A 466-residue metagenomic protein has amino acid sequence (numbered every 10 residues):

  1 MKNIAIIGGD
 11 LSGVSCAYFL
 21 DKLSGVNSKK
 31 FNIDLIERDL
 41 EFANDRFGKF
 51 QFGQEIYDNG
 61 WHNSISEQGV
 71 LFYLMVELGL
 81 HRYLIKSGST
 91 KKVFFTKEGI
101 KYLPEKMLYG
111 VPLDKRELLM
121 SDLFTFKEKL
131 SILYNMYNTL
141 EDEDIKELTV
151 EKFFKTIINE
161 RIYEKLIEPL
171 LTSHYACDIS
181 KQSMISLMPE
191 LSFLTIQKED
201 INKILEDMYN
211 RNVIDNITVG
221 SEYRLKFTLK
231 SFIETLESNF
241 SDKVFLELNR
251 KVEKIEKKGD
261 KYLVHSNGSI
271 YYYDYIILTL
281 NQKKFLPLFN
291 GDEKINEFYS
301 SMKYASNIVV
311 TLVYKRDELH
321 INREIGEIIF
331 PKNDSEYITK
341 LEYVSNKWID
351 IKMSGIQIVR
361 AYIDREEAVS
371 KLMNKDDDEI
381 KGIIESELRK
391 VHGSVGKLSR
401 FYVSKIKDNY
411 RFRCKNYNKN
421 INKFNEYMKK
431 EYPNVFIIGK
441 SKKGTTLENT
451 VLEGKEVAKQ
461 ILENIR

Functional and structural regions predicted by a protein language model:
M1-S12: Beta1/beta-strand and adjacent pyrophosphate-binding region of the FAD-binding site in flavoprotein oxidoreductases
S12, E41, K283: Conserved Rossmann-like nucleotide-cofactor binding loop
D21-Q51: Glycine-rich FAD pyrophosphate-binding loop
R46-F47, L341-V344, W348-R466: Conserved flavin/dinucleotide-binding core of flavoenzymes
G53-L140: Dinucleotide-binding Rossmann-like beta1-alpha1 core, especially the glycine-rich loop that anchors the ADP
K86-G88, L248-R250, E256, S266 (+1 more regions): Short loop/edge segments at beta-strand edges and connector loops that shape dinucleotide/nucleotide cofactor-binding
I132-R250: Active-site/ligand-binding neighborhood in enzyme catalytic cores
K251-V359, E367-L372, V391: Mid-domain catalytic core of redox enzymes that form a hydrophobic substrate pocket/lid adjacent to a catalytic redox
